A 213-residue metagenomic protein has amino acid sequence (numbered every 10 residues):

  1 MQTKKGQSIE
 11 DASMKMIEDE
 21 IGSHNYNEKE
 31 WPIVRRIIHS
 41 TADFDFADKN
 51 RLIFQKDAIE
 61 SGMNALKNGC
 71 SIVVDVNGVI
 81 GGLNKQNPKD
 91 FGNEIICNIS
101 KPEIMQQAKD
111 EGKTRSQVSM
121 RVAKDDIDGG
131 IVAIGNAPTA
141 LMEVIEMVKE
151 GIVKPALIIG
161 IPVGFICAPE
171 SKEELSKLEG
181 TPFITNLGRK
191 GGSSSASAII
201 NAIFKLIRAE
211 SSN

Functional and structural regions predicted by a protein language model:
M1-M16, I152-L157, I200-N213: Conserved, well-structured core segments that form the ligand-binding/active-site neighborhood of functional domains
M1-S71: Electropositive, gly/pro-rich neighborhoods at or near active sites that engage anionic ligands
D11-E18, R35-I38, E60-M63, I80 (+6 more regions): Predominant activation on well-ordered alpha-helical scaffold segments within soluble catalytic domains
M16-H24, S40-A47, A65, G69 (+5 more regions): Change "in soluble alpha/beta enzymes" to "in soluble alpha/beta proteins
D48-N50, L83-Q86, A196: Short, glycine/acidic-enriched capping/hinge loops at junctions between secondary-structure elements
L66, V76-E150, P155-A156, P162-G164 (+1 more regions): Conserved mixed alpha/beta catalytic, RNA-binding, or beta-rich assembly cores of soluble enzyme, regulatory
I152, I166-N213: C-terminal functional extensions of proteins
I159-I161, T185-N186: Thr-Gly-centered strand-to-loop micro-motif
